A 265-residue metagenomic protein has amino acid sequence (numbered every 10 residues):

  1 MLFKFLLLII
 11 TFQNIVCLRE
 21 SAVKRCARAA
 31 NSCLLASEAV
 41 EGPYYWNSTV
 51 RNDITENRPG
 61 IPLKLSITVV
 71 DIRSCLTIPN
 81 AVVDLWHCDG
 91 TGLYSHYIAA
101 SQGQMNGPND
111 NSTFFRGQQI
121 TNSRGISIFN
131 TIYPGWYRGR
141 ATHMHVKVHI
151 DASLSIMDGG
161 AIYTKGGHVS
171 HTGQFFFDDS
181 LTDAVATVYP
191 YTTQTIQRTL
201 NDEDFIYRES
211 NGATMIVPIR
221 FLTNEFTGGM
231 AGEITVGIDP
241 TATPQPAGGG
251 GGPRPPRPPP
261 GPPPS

Functional and structural regions predicted by a protein language model:
M1-E20, S265: Fungal secretory targeting signals
E20-C26: N-terminal, immediately post-signal peptide pro-regions of secreted/luminal proteins
C26-E203, P240-Q245, R257: Beta-strand-dominated extracellular/periplasmic modules and repeats in secreted or surface-exposed proteins
N52-E56, L222-A247: Extracellular beta-sheet/turn segments enriched in Thr/Pro/Gly and aliphatic residues
L200-T214: Extended, aromatic/histidine-rich regions of cofactor-dependent oxidoreductases associated with respiratory
N211-N224: Low-complexity, intrinsically disordered Gly/Pro/Thr-rich segments
T214, I238-P240, G250-G252: Eukaryotic Ser/Thr- and acidic-rich low-complexity regulatory segments
P244-S265: Disordered, low-complexity segments in secreted/periplasmic proteins that are enriched in proline
